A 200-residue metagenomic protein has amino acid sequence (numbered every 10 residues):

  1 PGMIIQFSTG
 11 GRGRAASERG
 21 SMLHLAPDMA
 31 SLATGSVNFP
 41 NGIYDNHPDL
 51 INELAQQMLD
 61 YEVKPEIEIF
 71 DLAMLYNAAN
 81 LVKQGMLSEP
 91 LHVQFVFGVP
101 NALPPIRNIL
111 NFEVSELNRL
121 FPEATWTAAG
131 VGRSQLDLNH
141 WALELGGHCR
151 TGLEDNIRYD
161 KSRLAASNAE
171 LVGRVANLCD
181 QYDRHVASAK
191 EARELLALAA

Functional and structural regions predicted by a protein language model:
P1-D45: Active-site beta->alpha loop and helix N-cap motifs at the rims of alpha/beta catalytic domains
P1-F7, L54-D60, F112-E123, A169-D183: Alpha-helix-loop-beta-strand connector modules within alpha/beta enzyme cores
I5-S8, I67-E68, A192: Short beta-strand segments at enzyme active-site cores
R12-S17, G98-L103, Y159, L195: Flexible glycine/acidic-rich beta-alpha junction loops that bind and position SAM and/or redox cofactors in anaerobic
M29-E154, A165: Catalytic alpha/beta core domains of metabolic enzymes, predominantly
H148-D180: A hydrophobic, small-residue-rich beta->alpha segment in the mid-to-C-terminal subdomain of diverse proteins
N177-A200: Mid-to-C-terminal alpha-helical segments outside catalytic/metal-binding sites
